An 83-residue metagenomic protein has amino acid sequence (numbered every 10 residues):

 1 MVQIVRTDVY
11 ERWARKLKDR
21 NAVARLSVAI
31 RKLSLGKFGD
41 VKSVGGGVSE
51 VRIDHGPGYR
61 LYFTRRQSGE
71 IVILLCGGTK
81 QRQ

Functional and structural regions predicted by a protein language model:
M1-G58, Q67-V72, G78-Q83: Basic, Lys/Arg-enriched alpha-helical interface segments
